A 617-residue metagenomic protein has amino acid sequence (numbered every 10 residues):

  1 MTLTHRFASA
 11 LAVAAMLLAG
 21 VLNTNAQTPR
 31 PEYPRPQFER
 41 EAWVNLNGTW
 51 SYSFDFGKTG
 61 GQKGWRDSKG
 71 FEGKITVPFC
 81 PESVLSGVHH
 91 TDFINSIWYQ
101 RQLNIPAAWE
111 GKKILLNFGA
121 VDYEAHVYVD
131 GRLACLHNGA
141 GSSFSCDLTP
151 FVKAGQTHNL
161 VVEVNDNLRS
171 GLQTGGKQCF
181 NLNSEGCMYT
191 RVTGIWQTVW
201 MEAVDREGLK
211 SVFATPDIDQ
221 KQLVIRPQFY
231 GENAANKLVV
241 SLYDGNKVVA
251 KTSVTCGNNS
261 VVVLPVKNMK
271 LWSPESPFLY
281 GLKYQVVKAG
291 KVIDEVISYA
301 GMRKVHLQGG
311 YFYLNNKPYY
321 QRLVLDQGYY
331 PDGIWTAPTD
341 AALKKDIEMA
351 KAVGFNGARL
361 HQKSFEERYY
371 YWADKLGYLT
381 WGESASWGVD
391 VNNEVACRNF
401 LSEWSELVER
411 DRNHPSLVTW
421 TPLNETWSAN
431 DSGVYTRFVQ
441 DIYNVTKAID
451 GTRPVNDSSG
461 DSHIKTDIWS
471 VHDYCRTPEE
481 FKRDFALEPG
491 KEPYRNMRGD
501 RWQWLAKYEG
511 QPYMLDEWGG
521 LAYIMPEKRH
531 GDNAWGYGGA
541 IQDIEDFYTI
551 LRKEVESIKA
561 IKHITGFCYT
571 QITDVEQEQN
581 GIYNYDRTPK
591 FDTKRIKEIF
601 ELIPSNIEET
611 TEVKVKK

Functional and structural regions predicted by a protein language model:
M1-Q27: Bacterial Sec-dependent N-terminal signal peptides
A26-H90, N159, E163, N167-L172 (+4 more regions): Accessory carbohydrate-binding/adhesion or oligomerization-edge regions at the termini of glycan-active proteins
E32, P36-Q37, Y52-F56, H89-L209 (+4 more regions): Accessory beta-strand-rich segments of carbohydrate-active enzymes
P34-Q62, V121, C187, R191-G194 (+5 more regions): Substrate-binding clefts and catalytic carboxylate motifs of secreted carbohydrate-active enzymes
Y123, Y128, H137-F151, E163 (+7 more regions): Active-site mouth of glycoside hydrolases
Y128-A134, G245, A289, N315: Short strand-turn-strand beta-turns centered on an Asx-Gly dipeptide
V129, Q222-T255, V262, L282-Y284: Beta-strand-rich binding/interaction modules
A203-N233, P604-K617: Surface beta-strand/loop "capping" patches
